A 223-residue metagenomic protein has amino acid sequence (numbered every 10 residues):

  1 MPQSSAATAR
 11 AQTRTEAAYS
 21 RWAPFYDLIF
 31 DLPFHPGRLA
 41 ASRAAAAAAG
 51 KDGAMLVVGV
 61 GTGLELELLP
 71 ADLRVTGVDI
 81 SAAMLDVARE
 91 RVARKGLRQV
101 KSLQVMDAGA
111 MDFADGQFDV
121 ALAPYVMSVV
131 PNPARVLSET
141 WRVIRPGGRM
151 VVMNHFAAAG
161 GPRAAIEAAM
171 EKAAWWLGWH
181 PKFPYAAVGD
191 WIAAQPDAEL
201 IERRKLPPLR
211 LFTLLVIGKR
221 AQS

Functional and structural regions predicted by a protein language model:
P2-G50, L64-E65, V87, R91-K95 (+2 more regions): Conserved class I S-adenosyl-L-methionine
T13, M153-P208: C-terminal alpha-helical "lid/dimerization" subdomain adjacent to the S-adenosyl-L-methionine
A54-A110: Class I SAM-dependent methyltransferase SAM/SAH-binding core
G109-A121: A short acidic, Gly/Pro-enriched loop at the edge of an enzyme's catalytic core that lines a small-molecule cofactor
D119-N132: A short SAM/SAH-binding and catalytic strip from SAM-dependent methyltransferases
A134-P146: A short glycine-rich, Lys/Arg-flanked "PGG" loop and its adjoining helix->strand segment in the class I
L215-S223: C-terminal lobe and adjacent flexible extensions of AdoMet/dcAdoMet transferase-like proteins
